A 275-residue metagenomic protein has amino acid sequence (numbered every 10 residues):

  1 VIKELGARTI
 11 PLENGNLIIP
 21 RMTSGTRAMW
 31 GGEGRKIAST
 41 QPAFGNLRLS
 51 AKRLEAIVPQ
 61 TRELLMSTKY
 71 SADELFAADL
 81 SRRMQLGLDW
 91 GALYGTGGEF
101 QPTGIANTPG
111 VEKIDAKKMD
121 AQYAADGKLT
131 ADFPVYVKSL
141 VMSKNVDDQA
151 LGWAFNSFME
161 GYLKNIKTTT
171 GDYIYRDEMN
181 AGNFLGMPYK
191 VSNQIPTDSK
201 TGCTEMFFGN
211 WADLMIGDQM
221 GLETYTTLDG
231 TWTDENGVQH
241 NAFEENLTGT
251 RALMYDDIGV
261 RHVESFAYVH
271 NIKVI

Functional and structural regions predicted by a protein language model:
V1-Q149, K164, D172-Y173, G182 (+3 more regions): Acidic/polar, low-complexity extended loops/arms that serve as protein-protein interfaces in large oligomeric shells
P20-M22, A154-N156, S192, L253: Generic beta-strand/beta-sheet core signal
G45-R48, E74, A78-S81, K167-I275: Sequence/fold signature of self-assembling virion shell proteins
Y123-K128, W153, N236, H240: Hydrophobic alpha-helical scaffolding
Q149-G161: C-terminal amphipathic alpha-helical segment
E160-T168: Short active-site loop/helix that positions an aromatic residue
